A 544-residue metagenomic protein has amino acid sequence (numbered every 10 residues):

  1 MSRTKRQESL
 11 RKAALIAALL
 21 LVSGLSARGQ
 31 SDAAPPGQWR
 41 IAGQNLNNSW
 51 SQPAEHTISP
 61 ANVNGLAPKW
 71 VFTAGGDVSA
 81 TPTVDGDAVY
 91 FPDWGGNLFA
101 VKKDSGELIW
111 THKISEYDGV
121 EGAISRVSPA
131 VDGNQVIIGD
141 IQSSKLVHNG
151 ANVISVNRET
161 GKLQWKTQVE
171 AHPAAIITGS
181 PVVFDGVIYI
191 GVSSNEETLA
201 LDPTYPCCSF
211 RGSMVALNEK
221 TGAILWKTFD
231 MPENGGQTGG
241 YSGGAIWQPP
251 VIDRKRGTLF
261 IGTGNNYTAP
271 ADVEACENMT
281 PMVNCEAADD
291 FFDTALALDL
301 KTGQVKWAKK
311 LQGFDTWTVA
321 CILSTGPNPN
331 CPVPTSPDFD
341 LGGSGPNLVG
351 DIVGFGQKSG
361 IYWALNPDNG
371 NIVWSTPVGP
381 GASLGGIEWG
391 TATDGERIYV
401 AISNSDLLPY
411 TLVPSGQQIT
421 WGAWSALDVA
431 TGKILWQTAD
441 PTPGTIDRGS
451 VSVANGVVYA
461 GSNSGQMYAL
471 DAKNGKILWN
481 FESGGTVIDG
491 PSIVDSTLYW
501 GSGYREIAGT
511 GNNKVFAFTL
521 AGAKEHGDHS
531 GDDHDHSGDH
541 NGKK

Functional and structural regions predicted by a protein language model:
S2-L15: Bacterial N-terminal signal peptides that target proteins for export
A13-G24: Bacterial N-terminal signal peptides
S31-P68: Blade/loop signatures of beta-propeller domains
P36-Q44, G75-N97, V120-V153, P173-P206 (+10 more regions): Repeat-blade elements of multi-bladed beta-propeller folds
A67-K69, E107-T111, K162-K166, L225-W226 (+4 more regions): A structural motif specific to WD40 beta-propellers
A100, S155, A216, A295-A297 (+5 more regions): Conserved blade-register residue in beta-propeller folds
K102-S105, N157-T160, N218-T221, L300-T302 (+4 more regions): Short loop/turn segments that connect beta-strands within beta-propeller blades
K113-V120, Q168-A171, L225-Y241, V305-P337 (+2 more regions): Surface-exposed loop and turn segments in beta-propeller and other repeat-based domains that flank or scaffold
